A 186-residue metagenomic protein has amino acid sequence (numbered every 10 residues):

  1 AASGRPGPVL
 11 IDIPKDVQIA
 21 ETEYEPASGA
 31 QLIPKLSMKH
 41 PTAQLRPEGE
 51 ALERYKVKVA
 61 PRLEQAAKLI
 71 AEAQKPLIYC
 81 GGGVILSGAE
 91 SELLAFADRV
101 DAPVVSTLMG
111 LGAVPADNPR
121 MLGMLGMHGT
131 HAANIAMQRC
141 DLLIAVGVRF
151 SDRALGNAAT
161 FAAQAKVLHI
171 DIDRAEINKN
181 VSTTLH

Functional and structural regions predicted by a protein language model:
A1-E72: Conformationally flexible catalytic loops at phosphate/diphosphate-handling active centers
P8, D101-P103, K166: Proline-centered loop/turn at the N-terminus of a beta-strand
L10-I11, I78, S106, H169: Structural beta-sheet core signal
I13, G110-H186: Glycine-rich, acidic loop regions that bind phosphate or pyrophosphate groups
I13-Q18, G82-V84, R174: Glycine-rich beta-alpha junction loops
I19-E21, L86-S87, D152-A154, I177: Glycine/Thr-rich phosphate-binding loops of Rossmann-like dinucleotide-binding domains
P26-S28, A89-D101, A158-A163, L185: Short, solvent-exposed amphipathic alpha-helical segments in soluble enzyme and RNA/protein-processing domains
H40-G49, K58-V59, Q65-L143: Anionic-ligand anchoring segments at beta-strand to alpha-helix junctions in alpha/beta enzyme folds, i.e., glycine
